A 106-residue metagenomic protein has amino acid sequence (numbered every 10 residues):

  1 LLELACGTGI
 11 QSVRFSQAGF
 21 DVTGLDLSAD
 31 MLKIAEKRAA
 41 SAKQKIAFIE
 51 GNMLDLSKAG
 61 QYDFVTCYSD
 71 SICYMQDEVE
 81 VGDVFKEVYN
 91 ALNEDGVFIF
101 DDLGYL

Functional and structural regions predicted by a protein language model:
A5-G9: Class I SAM-dependent methyltransferase "Motif I" SAM/SAH-binding loop
I10-D55: Class I SAM-dependent methyltransferase SAM/SAH-binding core
S57-F64: A short acidic, Gly/Pro-enriched loop at the edge of an enzyme's catalytic core that lines a small-molecule cofactor
Y68-D70: Residues lining the SAM
C73-M75: A short His-aromatic
G82-E94: A short glycine-rich, Lys/Arg-flanked "PGG" loop and its adjoining helix->strand segment in the class I
D95-D102: Conserved beta-strand signature within the Rossmann-like core of class I S-adenosyl-L-methionine
